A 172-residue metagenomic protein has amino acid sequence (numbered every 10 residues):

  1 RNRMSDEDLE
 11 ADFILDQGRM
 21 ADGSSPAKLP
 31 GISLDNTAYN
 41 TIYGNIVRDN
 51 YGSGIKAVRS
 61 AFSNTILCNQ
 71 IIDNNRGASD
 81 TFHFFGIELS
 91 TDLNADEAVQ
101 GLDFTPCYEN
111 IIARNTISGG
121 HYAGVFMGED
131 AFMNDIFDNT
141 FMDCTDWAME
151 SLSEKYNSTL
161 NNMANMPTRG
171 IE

Functional and structural regions predicted by a protein language model:
N2, N40, N45, N50 (+10 more regions): Consensus "Asn ladder" position of solenoid repeat domains
M4-G31, D35, Y51-R59, N75-F85 (+5 more regions): Short glycine/acidic-rich loop motifs that flank beta-strands on beta-rich extracellular proteins
D12, Q17, G44, C68 (+4 more regions): Intrinsically disordered, low-complexity regions
T37, A61, L93, C107 (+2 more regions): Small-residue (G/S/T/A) turn/hinge positions that recur once per unit in extracellular repeat modules
